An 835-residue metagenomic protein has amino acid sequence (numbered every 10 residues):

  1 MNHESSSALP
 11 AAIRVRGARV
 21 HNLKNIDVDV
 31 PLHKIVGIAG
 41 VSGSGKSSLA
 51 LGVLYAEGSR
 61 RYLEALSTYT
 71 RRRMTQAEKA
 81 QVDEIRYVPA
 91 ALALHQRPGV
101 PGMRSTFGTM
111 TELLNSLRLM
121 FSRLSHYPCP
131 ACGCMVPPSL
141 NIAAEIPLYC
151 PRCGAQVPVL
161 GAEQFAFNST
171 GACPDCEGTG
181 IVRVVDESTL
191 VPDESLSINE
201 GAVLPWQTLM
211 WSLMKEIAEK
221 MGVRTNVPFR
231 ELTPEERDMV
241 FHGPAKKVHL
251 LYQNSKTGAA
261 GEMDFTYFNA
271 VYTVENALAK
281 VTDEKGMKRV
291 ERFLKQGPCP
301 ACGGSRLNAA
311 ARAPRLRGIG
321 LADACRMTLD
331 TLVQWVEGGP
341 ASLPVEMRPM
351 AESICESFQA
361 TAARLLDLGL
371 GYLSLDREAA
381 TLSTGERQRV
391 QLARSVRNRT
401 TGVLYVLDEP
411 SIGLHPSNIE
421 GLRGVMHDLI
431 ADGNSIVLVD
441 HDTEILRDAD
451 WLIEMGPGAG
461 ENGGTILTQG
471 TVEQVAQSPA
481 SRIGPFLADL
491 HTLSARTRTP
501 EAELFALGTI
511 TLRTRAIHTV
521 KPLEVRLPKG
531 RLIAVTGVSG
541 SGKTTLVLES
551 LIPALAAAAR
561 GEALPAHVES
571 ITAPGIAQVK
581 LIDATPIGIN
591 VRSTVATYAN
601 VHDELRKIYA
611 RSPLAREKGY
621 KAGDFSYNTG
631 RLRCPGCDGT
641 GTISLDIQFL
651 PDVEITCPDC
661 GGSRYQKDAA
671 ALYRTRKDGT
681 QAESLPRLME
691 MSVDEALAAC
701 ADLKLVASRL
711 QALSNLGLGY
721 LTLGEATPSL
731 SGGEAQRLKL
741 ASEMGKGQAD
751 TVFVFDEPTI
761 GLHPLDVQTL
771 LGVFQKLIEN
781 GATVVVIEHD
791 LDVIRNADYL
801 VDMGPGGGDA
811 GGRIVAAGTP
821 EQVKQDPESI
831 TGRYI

Functional and structural regions predicted by a protein language model:
M1-I835: Conserved phosphate-binding elements of NTP-dependent enzyme cores
